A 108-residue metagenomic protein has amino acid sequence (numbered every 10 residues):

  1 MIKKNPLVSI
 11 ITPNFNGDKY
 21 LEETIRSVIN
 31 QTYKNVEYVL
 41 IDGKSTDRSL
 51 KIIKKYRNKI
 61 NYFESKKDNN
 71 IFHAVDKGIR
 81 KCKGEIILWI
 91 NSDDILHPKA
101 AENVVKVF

Functional and structural regions predicted by a protein language model:
M1-I29: N-proximal low-complexity "stem/linker" segments adjacent to membrane-targeting elements
N5-V8, I29-L40, R48, K59-Y62: Short loop->beta transition adjacent to catalytic acidic/histidine clusters or analogous donor-positioning motifs
V28, I53, G78, I90 (+1 more regions): A short, amphipathic alpha-helix embedded in the catalytic core of nucleotide-handling enzymes
D42-K51, N91: A conserved acidic beta->alpha catalytic loop
R48, H73, D94-V107: Acidic donor-binding/catalytic loop of UDP-sugar-dependent glycosyltransferases, especially processive GT2
S65-C82: Glycine-rich, basic loop-to-helix element that forms the pyrophosphate-binding segment of sugar-nucleotide handling
I87: Short aromatic/hydrophobic "clamp" motif used to bind/position activated sugar donors
